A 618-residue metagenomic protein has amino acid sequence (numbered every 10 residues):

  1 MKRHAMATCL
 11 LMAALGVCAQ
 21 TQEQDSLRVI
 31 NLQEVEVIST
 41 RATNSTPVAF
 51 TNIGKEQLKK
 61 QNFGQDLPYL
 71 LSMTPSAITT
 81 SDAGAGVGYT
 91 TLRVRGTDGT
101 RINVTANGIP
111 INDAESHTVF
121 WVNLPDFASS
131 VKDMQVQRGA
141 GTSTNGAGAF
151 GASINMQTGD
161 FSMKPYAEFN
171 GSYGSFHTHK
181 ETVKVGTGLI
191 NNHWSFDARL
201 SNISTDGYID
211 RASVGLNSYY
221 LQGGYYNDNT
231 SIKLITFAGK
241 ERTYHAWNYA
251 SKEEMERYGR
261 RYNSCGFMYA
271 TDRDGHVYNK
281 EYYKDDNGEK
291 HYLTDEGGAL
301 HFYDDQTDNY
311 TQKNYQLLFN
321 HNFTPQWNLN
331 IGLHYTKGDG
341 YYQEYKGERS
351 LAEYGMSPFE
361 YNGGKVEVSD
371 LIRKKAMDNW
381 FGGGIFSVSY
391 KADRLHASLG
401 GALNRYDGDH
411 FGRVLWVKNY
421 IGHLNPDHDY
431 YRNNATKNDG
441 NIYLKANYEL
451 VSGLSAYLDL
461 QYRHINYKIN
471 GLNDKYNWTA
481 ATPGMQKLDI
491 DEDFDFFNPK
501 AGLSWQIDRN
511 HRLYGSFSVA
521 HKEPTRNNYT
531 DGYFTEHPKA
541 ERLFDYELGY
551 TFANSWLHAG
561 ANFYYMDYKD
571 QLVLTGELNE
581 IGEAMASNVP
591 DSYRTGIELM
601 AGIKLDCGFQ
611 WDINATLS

Functional and structural regions predicted by a protein language model:
T21-K60, G99, H558, N562: Short, acidic, small-residue-rich periplasmic hinge/interaction motif at the N-terminus of Gram-negative outer-membrane
P68-P110, K132: Extracytoplasmic beta-strand/coil segments of soluble accessory domains associated with Gram-negative outer-membrane
P110-R138, Q157, E254, Y262: Short acidic/polar hinge/loop motifs at secondary-structure boundaries that mediate gating or recognition
P125-E168, K180: A beta-strand signature from Gram-negative outer-membrane beta-barrel systems, especially the internal plug domain
Y166, Y173-S204, I209-N248, M255-G259 (+4 more regions): Transmembrane beta-barrel wall of Gram-negative outer-membrane proteins
K233-Q316, E344-L371: Acidic/polar loop-and-plug regions of large Gram-negative outer-membrane beta-barrel proteins
H396, A402-N404, P426-Y568, K604 (+1 more regions): Structural signature of Gram-negative outer-membrane beta-barrels, strongest in the C-terminal barrel of TonB-dependent
S452, Y565-D567, S587-S618: Gram-negative outer-membrane beta-barrel transporters
